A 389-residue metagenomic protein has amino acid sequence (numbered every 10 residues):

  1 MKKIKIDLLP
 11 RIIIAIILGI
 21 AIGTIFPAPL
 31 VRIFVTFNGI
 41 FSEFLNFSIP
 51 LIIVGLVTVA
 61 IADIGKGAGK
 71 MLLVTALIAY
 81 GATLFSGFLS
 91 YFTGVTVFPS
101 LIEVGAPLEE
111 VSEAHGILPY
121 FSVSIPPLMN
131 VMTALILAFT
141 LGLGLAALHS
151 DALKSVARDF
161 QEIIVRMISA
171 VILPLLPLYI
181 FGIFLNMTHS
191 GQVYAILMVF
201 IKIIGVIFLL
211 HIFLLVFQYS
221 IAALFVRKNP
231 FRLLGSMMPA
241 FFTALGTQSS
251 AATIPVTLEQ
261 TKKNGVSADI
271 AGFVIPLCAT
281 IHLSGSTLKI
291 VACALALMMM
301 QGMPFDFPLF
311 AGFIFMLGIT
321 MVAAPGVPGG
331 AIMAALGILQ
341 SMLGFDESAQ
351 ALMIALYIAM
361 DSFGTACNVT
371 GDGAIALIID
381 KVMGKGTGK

Functional and structural regions predicted by a protein language model:
K2-F26, G39-S48, K70-R232, K389: Signature of multi-pass transmembrane helix bundles
G19, P50-T58, S86, S90 (+11 more regions): Alpha-helical transmembrane segments of polytopic integral membrane proteins, especially the permease/helical cores
P27-A28, A62-K70, A146-D151, D159 (+6 more regions): Juxtamembrane helix-boundary/capping and inter-helix hinge elements in multi-pass membrane proteins
R32-N46, S155-A170, G235-T243, E259-K263 (+2 more regions): Short amphipathic alpha-helical coupling elements at transmembrane boundaries
I33, G69, L73, V193-I201 (+3 more regions): Membrane-water interface of transmembrane alpha-helices in multipass transporters/channels
F44, Y80-F88, F208-I212, A244-S249 (+4 more regions): Hydrophobic transmembrane alpha-helical segments of multi-pass transport and channel proteins
T243-M321, M383-K389: Helix-loop-helix junctions within the multi-pass membrane cores of secondary transporters/permeases
V291-K389: Transmembrane alpha-helical segments and their short flanking loops that form helix-hairpins/helix-helix interfaces
